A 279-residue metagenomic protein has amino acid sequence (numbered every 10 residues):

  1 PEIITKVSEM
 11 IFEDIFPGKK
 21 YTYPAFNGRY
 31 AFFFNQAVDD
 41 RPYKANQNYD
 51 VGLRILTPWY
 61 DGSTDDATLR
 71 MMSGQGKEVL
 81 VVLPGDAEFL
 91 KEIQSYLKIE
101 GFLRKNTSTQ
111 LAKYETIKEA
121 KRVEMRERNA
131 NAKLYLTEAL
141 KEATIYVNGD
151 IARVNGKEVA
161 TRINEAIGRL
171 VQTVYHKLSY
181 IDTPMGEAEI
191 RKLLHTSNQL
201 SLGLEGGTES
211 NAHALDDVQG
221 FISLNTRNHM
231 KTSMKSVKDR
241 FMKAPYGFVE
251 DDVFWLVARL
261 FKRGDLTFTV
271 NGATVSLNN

Functional and structural regions predicted by a protein language model:
P1-N279: Extended alpha-helical scaffold and adjacent linker segments that couple domains and build interaction/assembly
